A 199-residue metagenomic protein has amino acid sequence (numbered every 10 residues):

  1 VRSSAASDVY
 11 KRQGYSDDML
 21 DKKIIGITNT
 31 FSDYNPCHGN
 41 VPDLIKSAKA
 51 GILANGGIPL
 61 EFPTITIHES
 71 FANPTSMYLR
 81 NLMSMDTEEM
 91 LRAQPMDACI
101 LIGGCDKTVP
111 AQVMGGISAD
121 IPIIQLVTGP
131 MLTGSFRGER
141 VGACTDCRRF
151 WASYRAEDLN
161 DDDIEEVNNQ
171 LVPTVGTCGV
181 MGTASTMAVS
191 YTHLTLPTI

Functional and structural regions predicted by a protein language model:
V1-A6, Y10, H193-I199: Single conserved hydrophobic/aromatic residue that forms the stacking wall/gate of nucleotide- or nucleobase-binding
S7-G14, D18-M19: N-terminal amphipathic/basic leader segments beginning at the initiator methionine
D18-I121: Long, structured ligand/cofactor-binding scaffold of large enzymes
M77-L194: Active-site cavity-forming subdomains of large catalytic enzyme subunits
